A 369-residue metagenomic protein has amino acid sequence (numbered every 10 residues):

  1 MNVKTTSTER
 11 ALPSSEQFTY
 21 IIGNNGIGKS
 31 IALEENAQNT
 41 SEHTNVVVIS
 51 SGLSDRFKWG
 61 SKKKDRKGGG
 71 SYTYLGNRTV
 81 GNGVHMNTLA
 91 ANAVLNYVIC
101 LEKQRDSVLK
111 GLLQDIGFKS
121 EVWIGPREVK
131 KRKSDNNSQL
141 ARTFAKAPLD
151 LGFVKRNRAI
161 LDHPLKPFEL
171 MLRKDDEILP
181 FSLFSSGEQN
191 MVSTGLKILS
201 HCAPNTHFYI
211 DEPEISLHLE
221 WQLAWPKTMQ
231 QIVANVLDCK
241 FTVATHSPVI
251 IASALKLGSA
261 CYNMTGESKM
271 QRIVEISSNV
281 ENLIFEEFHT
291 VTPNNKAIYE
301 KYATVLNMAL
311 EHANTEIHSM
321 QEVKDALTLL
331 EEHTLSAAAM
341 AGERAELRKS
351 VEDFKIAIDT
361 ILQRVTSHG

Functional and structural regions predicted by a protein language model:
M1-Q38, E169-P293: Switch/communication elements of ASCE P-loop NTPase nucleotide-binding domains
P13, R66, D162-P164: A generic structural signal for short, solvent-exposed coil/turn residues that cap or connect secondary-structure
Y20, V249-G369: RecA-like P-loop NTPase motor core
I27-G28, L53-D55, G81, T290-V291 (+1 more regions): Short acidic, S/G/P-rich loop/turn micro-motifs used as interaction or catalytic elements
N36-T40, V98, L109-S120, P148 (+6 more regions): Hydrophobic, Leu/Ile/Phe/Ala-enriched alpha-helical segments that form helix-helix packing faces
S41-F118, N279-I284, K296-Y302: P-loop NTPase motor core
H43, R56-G60, T206-H207, D238 (+2 more regions): Short, solvent-exposed secondary-structure capping/transition elements
N82-Q189, L196-S200, T366-G369: Extended helical coiled-coil dimerization/tether regions that scaffold and oligomerize large DNA-maintenance assemblies
